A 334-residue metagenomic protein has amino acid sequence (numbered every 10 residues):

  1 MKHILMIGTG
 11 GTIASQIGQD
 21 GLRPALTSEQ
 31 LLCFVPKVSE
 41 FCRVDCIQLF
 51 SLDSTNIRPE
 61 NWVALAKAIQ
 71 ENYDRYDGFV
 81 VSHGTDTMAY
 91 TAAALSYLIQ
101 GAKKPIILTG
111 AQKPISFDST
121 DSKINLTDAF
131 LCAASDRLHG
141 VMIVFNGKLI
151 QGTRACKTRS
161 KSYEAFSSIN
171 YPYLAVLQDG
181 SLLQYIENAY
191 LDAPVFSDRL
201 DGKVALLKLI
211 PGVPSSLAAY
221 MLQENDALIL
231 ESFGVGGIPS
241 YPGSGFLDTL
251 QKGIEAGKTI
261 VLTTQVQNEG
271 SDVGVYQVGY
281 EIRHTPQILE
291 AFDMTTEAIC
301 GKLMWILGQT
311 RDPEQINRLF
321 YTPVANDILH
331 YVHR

Functional and structural regions predicted by a protein language model:
M1-E71, N268: ATP/NTP phosphate-donor binding region
K2-H3, I7-G11, S15, T27-V38 (+3 more regions): Accessory alpha-helical/coil subdomains and C-terminal extensions that flank or cap enzyme catalytic cores
Q16-D20, A92-A93, D118-D121, Q151-K157 (+1 more regions): Short acidic, glycine/serine/threonine-rich loops at helix termini
Y76-M88, E224-G237: Short acidic, glycine-rich surface-loop motifs adjacent to enzyme active sites
S82-K104, S240-T249, V278: Short Gly/Thr/Asp-enriched flexible loops that form oxyanion-binding sites at enzyme active sites
A92-D121, F130-S135, G253-T264: Short, acidic/small-residue loops that bind anionic groups at enzyme active sites
L108-Q178: Internal gly/pro-rich beta-alpha loop/helix module that stabilizes soluble enzyme cofactors or their anionic handles
V235-R334: C-terminal non-catalytic interaction/assembly regions of soluble proteins
